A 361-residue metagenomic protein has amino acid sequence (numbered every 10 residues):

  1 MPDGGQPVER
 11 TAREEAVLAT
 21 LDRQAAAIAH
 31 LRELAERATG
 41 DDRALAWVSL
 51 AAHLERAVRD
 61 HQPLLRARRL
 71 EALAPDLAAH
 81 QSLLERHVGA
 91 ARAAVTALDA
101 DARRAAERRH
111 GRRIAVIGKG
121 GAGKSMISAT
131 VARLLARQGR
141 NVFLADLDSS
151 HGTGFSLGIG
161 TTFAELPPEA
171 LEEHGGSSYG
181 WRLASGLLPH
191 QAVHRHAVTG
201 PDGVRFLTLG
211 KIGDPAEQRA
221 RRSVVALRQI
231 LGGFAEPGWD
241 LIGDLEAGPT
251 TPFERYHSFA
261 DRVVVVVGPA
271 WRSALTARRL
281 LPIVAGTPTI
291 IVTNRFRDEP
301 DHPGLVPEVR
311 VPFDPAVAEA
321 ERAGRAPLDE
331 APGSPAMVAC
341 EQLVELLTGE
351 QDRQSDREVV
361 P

Functional and structural regions predicted by a protein language model:
P2-A19, L77, R92-R104, L281-P282 (+1 more regions): C-terminal lobe/tail of nucleotide-utilizing enzymes
G5-A94: Long, low-complexity or tandemly repetitive, helically biased scaffold regions used for multimeric assembly/adhesion
Q81-A122, R137-Q138, S150-G152: Extreme N-terminal, non-catalytic leader segments that precede Walker-type/kinase nucleotide-binding cores
R113-A115, N141-F143, V204, D240-I242 (+1 more regions): Residue-level preference for the first positions of well-ordered beta-strands
A115-A184: Walker A/P-loop NTP-binding active-site region of P-loop NTPases, recognizing the glycine-rich GxxxxGKT/S
R137, R222-E319: Conserved catalytic-core segment of NTP-binding enzymes
S149-H151, K211, A247, R297: Short, glycine/acidic-enriched loop or turn micro-motifs at the edges of active sites
L187-P201, R205-L245: Cytosolic-facing regulatory segments adjacent to core modules
